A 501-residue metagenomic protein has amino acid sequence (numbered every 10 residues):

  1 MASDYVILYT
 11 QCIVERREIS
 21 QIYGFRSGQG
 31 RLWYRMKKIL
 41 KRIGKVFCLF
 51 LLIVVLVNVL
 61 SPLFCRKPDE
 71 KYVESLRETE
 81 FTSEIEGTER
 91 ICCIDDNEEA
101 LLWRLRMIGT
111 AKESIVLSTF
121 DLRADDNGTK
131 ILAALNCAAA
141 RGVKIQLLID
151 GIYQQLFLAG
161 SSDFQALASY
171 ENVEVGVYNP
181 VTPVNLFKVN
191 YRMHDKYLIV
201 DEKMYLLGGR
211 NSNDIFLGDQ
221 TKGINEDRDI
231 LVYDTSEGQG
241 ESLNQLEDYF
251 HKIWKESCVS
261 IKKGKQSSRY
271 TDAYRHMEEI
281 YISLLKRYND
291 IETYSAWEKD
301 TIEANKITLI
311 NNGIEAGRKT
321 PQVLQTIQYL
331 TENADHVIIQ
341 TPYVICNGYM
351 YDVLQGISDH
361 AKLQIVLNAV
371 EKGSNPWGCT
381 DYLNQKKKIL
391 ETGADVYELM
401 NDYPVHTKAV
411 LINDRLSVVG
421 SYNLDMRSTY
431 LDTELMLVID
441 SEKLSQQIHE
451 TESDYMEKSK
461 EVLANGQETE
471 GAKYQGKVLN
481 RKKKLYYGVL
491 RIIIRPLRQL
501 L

Functional and structural regions predicted by a protein language model:
Y5, Y9-C12, R17, Q21-R35: Short, Lys/Arg-enriched N-terminal segments with co-localized hydrophobic residues within the first ~10-30 amino acids
K37-E80, I493-L501: N-terminal membrane-anchoring alpha-helices
K71-A111, D121-T331, N368-N413, Y422-T429 (+1 more regions): HKD-type phospholipase D/PLD-like phosphodiesterase module
E113-V116, M204, H336-I338, L416: Structural motif
V116, K144-L148, I338, Q364-V366: A structural signal for isolated positions on well-ordered beta-strands in alpha/beta enzyme cores
Q325-E371: Long, K/E/R/D-enriched contiguous segments that form extended
N401-Y403, T407, I412-L501: Long, C-terminal catalytic modules of enzymes
